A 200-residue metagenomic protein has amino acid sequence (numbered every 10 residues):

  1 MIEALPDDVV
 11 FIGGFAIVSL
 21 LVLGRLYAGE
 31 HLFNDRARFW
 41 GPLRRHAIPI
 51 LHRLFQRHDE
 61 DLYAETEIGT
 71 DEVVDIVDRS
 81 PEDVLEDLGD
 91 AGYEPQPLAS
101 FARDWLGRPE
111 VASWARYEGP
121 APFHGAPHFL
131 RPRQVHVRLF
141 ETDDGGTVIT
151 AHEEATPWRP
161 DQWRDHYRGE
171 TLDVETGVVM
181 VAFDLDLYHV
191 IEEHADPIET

Functional and structural regions predicted by a protein language model:
M1-H46: N-terminal signal-anchor transmembrane alpha helix of single-pass membrane proteins, serving as the membrane-anchoring
E30-P97: Terminal, regulation- and interaction-focused segments at domain boundaries
T66, L98-A102, G107-V111, A115 (+1 more regions): Short, ordered beta-strand-loop transition motifs
I76, S80-D83, Y167-D186: Short amphipathic alpha-helical segments
V77, G89, Y117-E118, F140 (+1 more regions): A structural detector for beta-sheet-dominated domains
D104-Q134: Hydrophobic-ligand binding "helix-grip"
P127-G177: Beta-strand/loop substructures that line and gate deep hydrophobic ligand-binding cavities in soluble
D184-T200: Short, highly charged C-terminal tails/helix-capping segments
